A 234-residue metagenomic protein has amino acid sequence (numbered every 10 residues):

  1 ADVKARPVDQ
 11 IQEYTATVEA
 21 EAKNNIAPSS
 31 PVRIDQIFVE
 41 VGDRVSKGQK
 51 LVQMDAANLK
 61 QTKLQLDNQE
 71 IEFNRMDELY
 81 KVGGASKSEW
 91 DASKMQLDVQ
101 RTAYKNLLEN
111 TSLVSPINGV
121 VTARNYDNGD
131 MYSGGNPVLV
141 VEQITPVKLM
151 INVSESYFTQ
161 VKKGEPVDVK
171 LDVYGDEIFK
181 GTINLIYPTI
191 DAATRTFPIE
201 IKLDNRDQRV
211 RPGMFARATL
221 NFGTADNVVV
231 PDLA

Functional and structural regions predicted by a protein language model:
A1-P31, K180, N184: N-terminal beta-strand block that forms a small beta-sandwich/beta-barrel module immediately after a flexible targeting
Q10, A27-G134, K148-M150: Amphipathic alpha-helical coiled-coil/rod segments that serve as protein-protein coupling scaffolds
T17, P31-F38, R44-K50, V114-Y157 (+4 more regions): Surface-exposed patches in structured soluble domains
N25, N128, Y157-Q160, Y187-D191 (+2 more regions): Short beta-strands and strand-coil junctions in structured, solvent-facing domains, enriched
V52, N58-L59, D172-D176, F222-D226: Short, charged beta-turn/beta-strand-edge "cap" motif at the junction between a beta-strand and an adjacent loop
V52, R209-A234: Edge-of-domain interaction segments
L59-R75, V153-T159, I183-I190, V230-A234: Short, compositionally biased
N110, T189-P198: Short, solvent-exposed secondary-structure boundary/capping segments
